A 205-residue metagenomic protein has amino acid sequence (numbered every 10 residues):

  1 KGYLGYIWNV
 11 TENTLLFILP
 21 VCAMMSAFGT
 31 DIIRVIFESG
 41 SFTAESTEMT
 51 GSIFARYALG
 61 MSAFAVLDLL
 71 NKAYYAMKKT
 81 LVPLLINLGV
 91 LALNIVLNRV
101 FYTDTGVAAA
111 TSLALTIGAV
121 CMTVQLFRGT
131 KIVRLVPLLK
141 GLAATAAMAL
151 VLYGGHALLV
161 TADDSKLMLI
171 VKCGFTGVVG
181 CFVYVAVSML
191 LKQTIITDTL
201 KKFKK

Functional and structural regions predicted by a protein language model:
G2-F28, T47-F54, L139: Interfacial transmembrane-helix starts/ends
E12-A27, T105-F127, L142: Short alpha-helical transmembrane segments in multi-pass integral membrane proteins
S26-G60: Interfacial segments at transmembrane-helix termini and the short loops linking adjacent helices
L59, F64-R99, T105, S112: Alpha-helical transmembrane segments of multi-pass membrane transporters/permeases
L70-K78, M122-L138, V160-D164, T194: Alpha-helical transmembrane segments
N98-R99, A146-A162: Hydrophobic alpha-helical transmembrane segments in multi-pass integral membrane proteins
T111-K131, T145-L152, Y184, S188 (+1 more regions): Hydrophobic alpha-helical segments of multi-pass membrane transport proteins
G154-K205: Membrane-proximal transmembrane or re-entrant/amphipathic helices at the cytosolic face
